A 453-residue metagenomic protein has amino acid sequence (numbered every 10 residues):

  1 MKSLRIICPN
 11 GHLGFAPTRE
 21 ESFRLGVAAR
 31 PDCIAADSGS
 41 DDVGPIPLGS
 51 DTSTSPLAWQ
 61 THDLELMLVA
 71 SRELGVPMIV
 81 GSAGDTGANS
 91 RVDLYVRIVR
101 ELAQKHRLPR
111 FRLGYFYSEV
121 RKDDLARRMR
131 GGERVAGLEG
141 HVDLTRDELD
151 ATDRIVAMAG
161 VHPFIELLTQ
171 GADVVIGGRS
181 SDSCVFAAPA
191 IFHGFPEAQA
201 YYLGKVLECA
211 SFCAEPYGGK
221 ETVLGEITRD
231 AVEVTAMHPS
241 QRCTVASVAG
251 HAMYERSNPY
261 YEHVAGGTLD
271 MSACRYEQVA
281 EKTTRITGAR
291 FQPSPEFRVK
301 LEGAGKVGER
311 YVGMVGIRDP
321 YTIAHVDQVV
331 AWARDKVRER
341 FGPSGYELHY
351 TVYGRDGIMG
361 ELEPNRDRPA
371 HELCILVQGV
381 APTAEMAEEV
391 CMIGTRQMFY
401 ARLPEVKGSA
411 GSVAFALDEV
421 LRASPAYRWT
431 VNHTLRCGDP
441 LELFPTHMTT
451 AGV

Functional and structural regions predicted by a protein language model:
K2-G11, F15-A16, A35, I155 (+2 more regions): Small-residue-enriched flexible segments
I7, S50, V76-G87, V174-V175 (+1 more regions): Short glycine-rich or small-residue beta-strand-to-loop segments that form or flank ligand, phosphate, metal/Fe-S
H12-G14, S40-D42, A83-D93, G178-V185 (+1 more regions): Gly/Ser/Thr-rich loops at beta-strand to alpha-helix junctions that form or flank small-molecule/cofactor-binding
A28-I46: N-terminal glycine-rich anion-binding loops that anchor highly charged ligand groups
P31-A36, P56-L74, F164-L167, V299-G303: Structured alpha-helical segments in the cores of large, soluble enzyme domains
P109-R128, G354-R355, A414-S424: Short, conserved secondary-structure transition motifs
V120-G177: An acidic, phosphate/nucleotide-engaging active-site surface
P295-V453: C-terminal non-catalytic interaction/assembly regions of soluble proteins
